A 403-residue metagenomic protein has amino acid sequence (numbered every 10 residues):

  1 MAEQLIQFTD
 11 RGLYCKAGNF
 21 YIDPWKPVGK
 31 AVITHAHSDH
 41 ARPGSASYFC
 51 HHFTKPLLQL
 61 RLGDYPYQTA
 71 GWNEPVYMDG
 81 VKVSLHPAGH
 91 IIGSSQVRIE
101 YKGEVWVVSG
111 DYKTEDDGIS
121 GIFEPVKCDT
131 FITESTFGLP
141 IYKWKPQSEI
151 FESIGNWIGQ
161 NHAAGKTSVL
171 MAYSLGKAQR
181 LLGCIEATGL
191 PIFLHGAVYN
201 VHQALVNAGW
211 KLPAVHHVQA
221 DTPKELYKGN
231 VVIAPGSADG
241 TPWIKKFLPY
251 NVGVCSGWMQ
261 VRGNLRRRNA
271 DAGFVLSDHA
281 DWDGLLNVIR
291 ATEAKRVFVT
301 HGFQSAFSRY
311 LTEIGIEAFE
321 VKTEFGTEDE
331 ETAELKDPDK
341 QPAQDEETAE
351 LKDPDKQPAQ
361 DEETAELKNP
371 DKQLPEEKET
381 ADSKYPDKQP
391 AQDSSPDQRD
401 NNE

Functional and structural regions predicted by a protein language model:
A2-A17, Y21-K26, K30, A36-M171 (+2 more regions): His/Asp/Glu-rich metal-coordinating catalytic cores of metallo-dependent phosphodiesterases/hydrolases acting on
G12-W25, E74-Y77, A214-N230, G236-I244: Short acidic low-complexity segments
P24, T34-D39, H52-L57, W72 (+4 more regions): Short, polar loop motifs at secondary-structure junctions
G29, A46, E104, G165-T167 (+4 more regions): Short coil/turn segments at beta-strand junctions that form active-site/ligand-binding loops
G29-H35, S45-H52, G63-G71, G80-V83 (+5 more regions): Active-site regions of enzymes building and remodeling cell-envelope glycoconjugates
E115-G196, S256, Q260-D329: Cap/insert and terminal regions of metallo-dependent hydrolase folds
F193-K211: Long, charge-dense
Q219-D345, D355-K356, D361, K368-K372 (+2 more regions): C-terminal regulatory/interaction regions
